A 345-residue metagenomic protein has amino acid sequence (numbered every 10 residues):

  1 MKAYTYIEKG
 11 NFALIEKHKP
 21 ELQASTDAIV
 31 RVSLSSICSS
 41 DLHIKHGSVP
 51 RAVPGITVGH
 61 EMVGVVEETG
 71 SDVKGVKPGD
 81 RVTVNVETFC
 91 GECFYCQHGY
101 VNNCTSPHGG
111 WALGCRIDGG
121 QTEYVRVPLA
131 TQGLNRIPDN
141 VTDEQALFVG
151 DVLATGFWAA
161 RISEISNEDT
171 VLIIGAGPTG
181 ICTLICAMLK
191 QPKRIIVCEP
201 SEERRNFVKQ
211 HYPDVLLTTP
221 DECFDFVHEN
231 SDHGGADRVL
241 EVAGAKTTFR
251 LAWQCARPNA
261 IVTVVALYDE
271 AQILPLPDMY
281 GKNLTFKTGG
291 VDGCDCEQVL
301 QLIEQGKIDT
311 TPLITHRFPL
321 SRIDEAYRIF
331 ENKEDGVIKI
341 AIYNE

Functional and structural regions predicted by a protein language model:
M1, P200, D225-F226, R250-Q254 (+1 more regions): C-terminal hydrophobic helical "lid"/dimerization subdomain of Rossmann-like NAD(P)H-dependent oxidoreductases
P20-S35, S48-Q97, P138-V141: Glycine-rich beta-strand-centered segment in the early N-terminal region that forms part of a ligand/cofactor-binding
C38, N85-N135, D139: Cysteine-cluster motifs in flexible loop/terminal segments that predominantly coordinate metals
G75-P78, N167, P258: Short, flexible surface segments
G79, E168, P213-D214, G235-A236 (+1 more regions): Local beta-strand N-terminus motif with an aromatic residue
R136-D221: Mid-domain Rossmann-like dinucleotide-binding core that forms the NAD(H)/NADP(H) cofactor-binding site
S163, R205-T285: Glycine-rich cofactor phosphate-binding loops and adjacent beta1-alpha1 units of small-molecule cofactor enzyme domains
E199, A266, G290: Conserved acidic E/D residue at the C-terminus of a beta-strand in Rossmann-like folds
